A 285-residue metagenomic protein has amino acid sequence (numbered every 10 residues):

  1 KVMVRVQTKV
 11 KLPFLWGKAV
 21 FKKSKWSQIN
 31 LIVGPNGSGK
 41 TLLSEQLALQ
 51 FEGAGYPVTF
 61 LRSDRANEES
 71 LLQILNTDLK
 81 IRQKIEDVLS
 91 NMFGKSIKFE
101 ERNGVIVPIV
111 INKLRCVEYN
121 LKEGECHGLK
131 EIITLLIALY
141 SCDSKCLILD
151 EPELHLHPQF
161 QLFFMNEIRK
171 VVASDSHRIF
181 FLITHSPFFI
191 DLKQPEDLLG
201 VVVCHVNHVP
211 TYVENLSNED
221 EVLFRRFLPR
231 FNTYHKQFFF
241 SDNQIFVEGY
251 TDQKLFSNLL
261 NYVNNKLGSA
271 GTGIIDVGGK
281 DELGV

Functional and structural regions predicted by a protein language model:
K1-F51, V107-Q237, Q244, Q253-N264: Switch/communication elements of ASCE P-loop NTPase nucleotide-binding domains
F51-I106, N112-K113: Coupling/switch segment of ABC-type P-loop NTPase heads
G55, S96, H177, L198 (+1 more regions): A generic structural signal for alpha->beta connector loops
G55-F60, L198-V203, I274: Conserved beta-strand scaffold positions in the cores of enzyme catalytic domains, especially in NTP/NDP-utilizing
P57, K145-C146, N243, G271: The start of beta-strands in P-loop NTPase/AAA+ ATPase cores
E68, P210-L216, E282-G284: Short, charged, surface-exposed secondary-structure boundary motifs
D242-V285: Conserved helicase/translocase motor-coupling segment
